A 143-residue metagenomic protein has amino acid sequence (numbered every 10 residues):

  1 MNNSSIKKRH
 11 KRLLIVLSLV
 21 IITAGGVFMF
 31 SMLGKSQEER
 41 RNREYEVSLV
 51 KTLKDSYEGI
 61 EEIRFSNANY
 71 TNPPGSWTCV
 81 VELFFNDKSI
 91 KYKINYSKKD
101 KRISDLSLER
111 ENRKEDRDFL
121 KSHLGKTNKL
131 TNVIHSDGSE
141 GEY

Functional and structural regions predicted by a protein language model:
N2-I21, G25-M32: N-terminal Sec-pathway targeting helices
K8-K11, S104-D118: Short secondary-structure transition/capping segments
I15-I21, L108-R110, S122, K126: Generic detector of low-complexity/intrinsically disordered segments and short hydrophobic N-terminal stretches
S18-V20, N69, N132: N-terminal hydrophobic or amphipathic segments with adjacent small-residue motifs that include Sec signal peptides
G25-D87: N-terminal export/targeting and maturation segments
F85, S97, H135: Acidic surface patches and DE-rich sequence motifs
S89-E111: A short, surface-exposed beta-strand/turn
N112-Y143: C-terminal partner/receptor-binding element of secreted or periplasmic proteins
